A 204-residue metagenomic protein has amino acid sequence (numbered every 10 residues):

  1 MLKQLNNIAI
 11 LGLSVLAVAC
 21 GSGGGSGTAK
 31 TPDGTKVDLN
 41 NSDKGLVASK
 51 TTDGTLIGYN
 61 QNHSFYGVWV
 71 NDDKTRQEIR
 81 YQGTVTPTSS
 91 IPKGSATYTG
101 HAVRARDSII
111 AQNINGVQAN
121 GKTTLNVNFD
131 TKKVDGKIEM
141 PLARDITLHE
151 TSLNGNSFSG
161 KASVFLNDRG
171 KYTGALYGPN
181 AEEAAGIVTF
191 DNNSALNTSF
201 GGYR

Functional and structural regions predicted by a protein language model:
M1-C20: Sec-dependent bacterial lipoprotein signal peptides
C20-R204: Mature soluble binding/inhibitory domains
